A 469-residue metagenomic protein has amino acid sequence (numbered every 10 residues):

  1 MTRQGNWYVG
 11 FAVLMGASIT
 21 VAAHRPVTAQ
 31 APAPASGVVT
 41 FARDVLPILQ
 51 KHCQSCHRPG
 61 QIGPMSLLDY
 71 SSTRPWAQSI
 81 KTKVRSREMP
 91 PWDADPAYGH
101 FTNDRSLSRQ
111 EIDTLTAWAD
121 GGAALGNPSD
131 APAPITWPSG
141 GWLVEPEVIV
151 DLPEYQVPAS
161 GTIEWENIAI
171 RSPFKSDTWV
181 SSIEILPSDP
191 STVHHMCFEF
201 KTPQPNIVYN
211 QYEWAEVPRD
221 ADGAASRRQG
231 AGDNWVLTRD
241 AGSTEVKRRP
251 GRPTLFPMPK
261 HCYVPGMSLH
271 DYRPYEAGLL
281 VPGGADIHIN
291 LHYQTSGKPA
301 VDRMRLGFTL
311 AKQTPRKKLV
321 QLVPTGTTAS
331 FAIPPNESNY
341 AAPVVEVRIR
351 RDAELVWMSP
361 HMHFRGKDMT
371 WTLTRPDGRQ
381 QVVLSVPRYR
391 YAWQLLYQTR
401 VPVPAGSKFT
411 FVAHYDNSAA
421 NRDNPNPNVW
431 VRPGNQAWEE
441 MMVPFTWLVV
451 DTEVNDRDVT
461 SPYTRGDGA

Functional and structural regions predicted by a protein language model:
M1-G5: N-terminal secretory signal peptides that target proteins for export/translocation
N6-W7, S418: Long, ordered, helix-rich scaffold segments
Y8, T28, P34, E199 (+1 more regions): Alpha-helical and His/Cys-centered functional microenvironments
V9-A22: Bacterial N-terminal signal peptides
V13-G16, L46, A97, S106 (+2 more regions): Short linear sequence elements within intrinsically disordered, low-complexity coil regions
V21-P173, S182, L186, G284-N290 (+1 more regions): Aromatic- and Gly/Pro-enriched helix-to-coil junctions and flexible linker segments
P91, P96-F101, A131-E354, S359-G468: Beta-strand-centric surfaces of beta-sandwich/beta-rich domains
